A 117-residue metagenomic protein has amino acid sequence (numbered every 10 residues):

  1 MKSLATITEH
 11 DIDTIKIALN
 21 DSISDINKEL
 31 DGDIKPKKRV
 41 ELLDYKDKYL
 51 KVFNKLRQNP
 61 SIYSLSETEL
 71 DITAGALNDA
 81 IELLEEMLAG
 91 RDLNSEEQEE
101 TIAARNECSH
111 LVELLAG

Functional and structural regions predicted by a protein language model:
M1-G117: A composition-driven surface/loop motif
